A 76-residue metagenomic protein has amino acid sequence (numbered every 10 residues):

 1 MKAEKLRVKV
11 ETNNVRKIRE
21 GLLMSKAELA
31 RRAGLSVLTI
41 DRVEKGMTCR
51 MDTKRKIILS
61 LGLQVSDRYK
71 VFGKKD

Functional and structural regions predicted by a protein language model:
M1-G21: A short, Lys/Arg-rich alpha-helix, primarily the initiator
N14, S25, R50-T53: Residues that mark the N-terminal boundary/hinge immediately upstream of a DNA-recognition element
I18, R32, V43, V71: Residues in the recognition helix of alpha-helical DNA-binding motifs
E20, R31, L59: Alpha-helical residues within the helix-turn-helix
L23-D41: Short alpha-helical DNA-recognition segment
G46-L59: Short, basic-rich loop-to-helix N-cap that marks the start of a DNA-contacting helix
G62-D76: Short C-terminal boundary/hinge segments that cap the last helix of small helical domains
